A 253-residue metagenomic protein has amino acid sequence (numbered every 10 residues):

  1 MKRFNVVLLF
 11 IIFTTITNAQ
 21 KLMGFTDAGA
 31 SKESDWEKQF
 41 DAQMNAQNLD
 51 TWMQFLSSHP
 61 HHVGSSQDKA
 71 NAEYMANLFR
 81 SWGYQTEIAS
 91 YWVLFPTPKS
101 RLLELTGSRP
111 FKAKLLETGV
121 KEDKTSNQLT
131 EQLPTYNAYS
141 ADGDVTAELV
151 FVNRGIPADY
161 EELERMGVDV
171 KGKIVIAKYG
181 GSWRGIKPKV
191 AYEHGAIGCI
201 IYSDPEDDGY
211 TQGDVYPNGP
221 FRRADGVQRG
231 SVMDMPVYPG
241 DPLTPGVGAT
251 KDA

Functional and structural regions predicted by a protein language model:
M1-K21: Bacterial Sec-dependent N-terminal signal peptides
K2, A19-L49: Generic start-of-chain signal for non-secretory N-termini
L22-G29, D35, Q54-D169, V232-P239: Noncatalytic luminal/extracellular "stalk/propeptide" segments of secretory-pathway proteins
E33, E37, A46-M53, K69-A76 (+2 more regions): Extracytoplasmic/secreted envelope proteins and their assembly/folding machinery, especially bacterial periplasmic
D35-Q43, S57-S66, T135-S140, I176-G181 (+2 more regions): Second-shell loop/turn segments in exported
D123-T250: Extracellular/luminal Protease-associated
